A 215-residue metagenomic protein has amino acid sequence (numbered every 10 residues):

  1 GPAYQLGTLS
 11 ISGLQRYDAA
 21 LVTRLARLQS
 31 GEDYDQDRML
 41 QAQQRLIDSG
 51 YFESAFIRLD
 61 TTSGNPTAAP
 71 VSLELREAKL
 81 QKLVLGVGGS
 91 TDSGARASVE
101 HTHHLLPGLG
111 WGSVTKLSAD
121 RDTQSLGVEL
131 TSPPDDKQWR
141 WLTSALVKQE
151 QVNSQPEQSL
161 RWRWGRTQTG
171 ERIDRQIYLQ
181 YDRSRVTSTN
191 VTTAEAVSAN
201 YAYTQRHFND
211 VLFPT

Functional and structural regions predicted by a protein language model:
Q5, S10-S12, E74, G88: Generic structural detector for well-ordered beta-strands
G7-S12, R24-D33, V114-T115: Second-shell loop/turn segments in exported
S12-R16, T193: Alpha-helix N-cap/helix-start motif at coil-to-helix transitions, marked by capping-box chemistry
D18-T23: N-terminal export/assembly leaders
R27, D35-T215: Gram-negative/organellar outer-membrane beta-barrel architecture
